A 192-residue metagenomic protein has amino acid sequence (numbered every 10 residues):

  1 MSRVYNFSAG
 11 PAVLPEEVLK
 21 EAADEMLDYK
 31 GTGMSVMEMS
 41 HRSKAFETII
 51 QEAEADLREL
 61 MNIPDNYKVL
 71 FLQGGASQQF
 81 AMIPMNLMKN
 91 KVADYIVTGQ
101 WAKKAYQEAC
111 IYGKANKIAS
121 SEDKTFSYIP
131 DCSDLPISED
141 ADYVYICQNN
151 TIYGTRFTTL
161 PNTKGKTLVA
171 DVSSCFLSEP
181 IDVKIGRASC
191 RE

Functional and structural regions predicted by a protein language model:
R3-E54: A glycine-/small-polar-enriched, mobile loop at the entrance of the PLP active site in fold-type I
S8, L72-Q73, I96, I118-A119 (+3 more regions): Short beta-strand segments
G10, A109, S121-F176: Active-site phosphate-binding strand-loop segment of PLP-dependent enzymes
M34-Q79, Q100, E108: Conserved N-terminal alpha-helix of the aminotransferase class I/II PLP-enzyme fold
N62-P64, L87-M88, L135-E139, L160-T163 (+1 more regions): Solvent-exposed alpha-helices and their adjacent loops that cap or buttress functional pockets in soluble metabolic
Y67-V69, K91-D94, G165-T167: Short active-site oxyanion
S77-D142: PLP-dependent aminotransferase-like
K184-E192: Residue-level detector of conserved catalytic or cofactor/ligand-binding positions in enzyme active sites
